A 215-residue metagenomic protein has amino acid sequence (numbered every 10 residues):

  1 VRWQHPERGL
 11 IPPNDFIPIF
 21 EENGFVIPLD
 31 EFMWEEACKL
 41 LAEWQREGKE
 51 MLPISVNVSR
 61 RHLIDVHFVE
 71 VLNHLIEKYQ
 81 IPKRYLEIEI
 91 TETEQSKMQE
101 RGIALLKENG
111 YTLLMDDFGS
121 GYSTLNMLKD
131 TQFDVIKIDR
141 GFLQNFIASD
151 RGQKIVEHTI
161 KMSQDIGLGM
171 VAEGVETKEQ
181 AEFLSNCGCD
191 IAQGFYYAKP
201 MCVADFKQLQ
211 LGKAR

Functional and structural regions predicted by a protein language model:
W3, F25-R101, G174: Catalytic core of bacterial c-di-GMP phosphodiesterases, primarily the EAL and HD-GYP domains, capturing alpha-helical
W3-R8, I19, N57-V66, R84-K97 (+1 more regions): EAL-family c-di-GMP phosphodiesterase catalytic domain
P13, L106, G121-Y122: Regulatory and interdomain segments flanking nucleotide-handling catalytic cores in signaling/defense enzymes
L41-Q45, I76-E77, E100-G110, E157-Q164 (+1 more regions): Surface-exposed amphipathic alpha-helices with a cationic face
